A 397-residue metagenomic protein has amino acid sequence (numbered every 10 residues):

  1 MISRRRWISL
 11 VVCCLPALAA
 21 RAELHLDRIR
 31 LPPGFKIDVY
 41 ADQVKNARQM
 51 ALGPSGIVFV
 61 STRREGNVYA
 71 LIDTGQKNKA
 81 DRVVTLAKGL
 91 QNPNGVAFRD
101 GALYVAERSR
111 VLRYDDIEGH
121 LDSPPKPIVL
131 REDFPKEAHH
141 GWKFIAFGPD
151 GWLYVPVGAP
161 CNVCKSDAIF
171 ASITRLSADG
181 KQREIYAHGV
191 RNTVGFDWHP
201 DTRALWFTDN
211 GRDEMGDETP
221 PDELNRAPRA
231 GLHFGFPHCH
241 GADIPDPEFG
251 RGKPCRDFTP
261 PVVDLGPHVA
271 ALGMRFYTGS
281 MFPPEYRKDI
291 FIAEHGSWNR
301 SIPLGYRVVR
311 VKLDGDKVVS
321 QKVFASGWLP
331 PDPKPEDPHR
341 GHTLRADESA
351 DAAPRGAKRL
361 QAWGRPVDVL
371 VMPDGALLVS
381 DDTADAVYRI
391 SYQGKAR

Functional and structural regions predicted by a protein language model:
M1-R4: N-terminal secretory signal peptides that target proteins for export/translocation
I8-A17: Bacterial N-terminal signal peptides
R21-R397: Beta-propeller domains with acidic blade repeats across secreted/periplasmic ectodomains and cytosolic WD/CNH propellers
